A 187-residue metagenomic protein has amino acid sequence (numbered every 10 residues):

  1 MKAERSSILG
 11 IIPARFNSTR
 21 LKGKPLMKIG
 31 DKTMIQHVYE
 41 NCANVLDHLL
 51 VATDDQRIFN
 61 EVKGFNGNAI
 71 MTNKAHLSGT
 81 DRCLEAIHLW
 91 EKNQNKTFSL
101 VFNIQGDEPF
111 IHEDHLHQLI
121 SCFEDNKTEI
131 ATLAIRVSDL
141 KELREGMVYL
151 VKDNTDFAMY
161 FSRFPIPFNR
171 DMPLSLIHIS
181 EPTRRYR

Functional and structural regions predicted by a protein language model:
E4-T53: N-terminal glycine-rich phosphate-binding loop and ensuing alpha1 helix
P13, A131-L133, F161: Short glycine/serine/threonine-enriched helix-capping/active-site loop that flanks the nucleotide-sugar donor pocket
A43, H88-K92, E124: Residue-level signal for alpha-helix termini/capping positions
L46, K96-F98, K127-E129: Short, high-confidence coil segments that cap the C-terminus of an alpha-helix and link into the following beta-strand
L50, Q56-I104, F110-Q118: Short phosphate-binding loop-to-helix
E113-D139: Conserved donor-nucleotide/metal-binding helix-loop-beta segment in metal-dependent transferases, i.e., the alpha-helix
R136-L176: Anionic-ligand binding region
I177-R187: Single conserved hydrophobic/aromatic residue that forms the stacking wall/gate of nucleotide- or nucleobase-binding
